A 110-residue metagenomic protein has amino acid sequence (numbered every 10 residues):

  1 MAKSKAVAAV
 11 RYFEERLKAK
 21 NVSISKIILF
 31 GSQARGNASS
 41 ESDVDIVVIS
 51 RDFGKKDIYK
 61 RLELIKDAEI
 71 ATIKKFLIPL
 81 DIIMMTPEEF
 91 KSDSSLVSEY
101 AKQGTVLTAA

Functional and structural regions predicted by a protein language model:
M1-K26, R35-S40, R51-A110: Catalytic core of pol beta-like nucleotidyltransferases
D45-V48: Short beta-strand->loop micro-motif that forms the acidic, two-metal-ion catalytic signature in nucleotide-processing
